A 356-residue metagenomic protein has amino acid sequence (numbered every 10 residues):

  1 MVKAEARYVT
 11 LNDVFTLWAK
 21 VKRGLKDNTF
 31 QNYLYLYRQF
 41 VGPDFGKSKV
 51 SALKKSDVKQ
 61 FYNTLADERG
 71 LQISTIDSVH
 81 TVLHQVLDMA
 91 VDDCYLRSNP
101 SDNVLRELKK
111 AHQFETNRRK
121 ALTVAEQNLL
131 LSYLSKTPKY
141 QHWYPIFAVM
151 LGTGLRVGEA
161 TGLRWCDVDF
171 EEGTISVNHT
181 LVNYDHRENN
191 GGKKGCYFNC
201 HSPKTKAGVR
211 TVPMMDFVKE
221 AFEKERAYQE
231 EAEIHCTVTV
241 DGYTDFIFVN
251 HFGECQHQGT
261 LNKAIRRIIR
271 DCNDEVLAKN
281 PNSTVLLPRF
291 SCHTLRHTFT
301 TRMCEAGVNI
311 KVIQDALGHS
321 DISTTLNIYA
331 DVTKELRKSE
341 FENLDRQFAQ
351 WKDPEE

Functional and structural regions predicted by a protein language model:
M1-V9, D13-K20, Q60-N63, D67 (+6 more regions): Basic/aromatic DNA-contact patch characteristic of tyrosine site-specific recombinases
R7, L17-P100, P138-K139, C255-L261 (+1 more regions): N-terminal core-binding DNA-recognition domain of tyrosine site-specific recombinases/integrases
I73, D77-T81, D92, L96-S98 (+5 more regions): Basic, Lys/Arg- and aromatic-enriched nucleic-acid-binding interface segment
V91-D102, L181-E188, F222-V238, R270-K279 (+1 more regions): Proline-centered turn/helix-capping motifs that create local helix->coil transitions or kinks
Q113, L181, L317-N343: Catalytic-site neighborhood detector that most strongly recognizes the C-terminal catalytic loop/helix of tyrosine
S132-W143, T153, V212, Y228-V238 (+3 more regions): Short, basic (Lys/Arg/His-rich) helix/loop patches that form interaction surfaces in the mid-to-C-terminal regions
D167-T174, V308-A330: Short, polar N-cap/turn motifs at the start of nucleic acid-interacting alpha helices
E172, H179-V209, D216-V218, H251-F252 (+2 more regions): C-terminal secondary-structure termini that scaffold catalytic or DNA-interacting sites
